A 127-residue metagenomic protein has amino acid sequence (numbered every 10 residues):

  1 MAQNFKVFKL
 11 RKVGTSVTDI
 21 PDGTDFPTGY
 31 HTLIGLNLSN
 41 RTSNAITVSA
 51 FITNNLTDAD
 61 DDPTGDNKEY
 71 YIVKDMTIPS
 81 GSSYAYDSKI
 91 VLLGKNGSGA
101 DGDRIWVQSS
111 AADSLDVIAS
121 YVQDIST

Functional and structural regions predicted by a protein language model:
M1-H31, S98-G102, Q108-T127: C-terminal interaction-tip segments
H31-G35, S83-A85: Intrinsic-disorder/low-complexity, polar/charged segments enriched in Ser/Thr/Lys/Arg/Asp/Glu/Gln
L33, N44-F51, D116-S120: Short, hydrophobic/aromatic beta-strand segments
L38-S43, S110-A112: Short solvent-exposed strand-capping/beta-turn motif centered on an Asx-Ser/Thr pair
T53-D58, I125-S126: Short edge-strand/loop segments of extracellular domains
L56-G102: Intrinsically disordered, low-complexity Pro/Gly/Ser/Thr-rich segments with frequent PxxP/GP/PP motifs and embedded
